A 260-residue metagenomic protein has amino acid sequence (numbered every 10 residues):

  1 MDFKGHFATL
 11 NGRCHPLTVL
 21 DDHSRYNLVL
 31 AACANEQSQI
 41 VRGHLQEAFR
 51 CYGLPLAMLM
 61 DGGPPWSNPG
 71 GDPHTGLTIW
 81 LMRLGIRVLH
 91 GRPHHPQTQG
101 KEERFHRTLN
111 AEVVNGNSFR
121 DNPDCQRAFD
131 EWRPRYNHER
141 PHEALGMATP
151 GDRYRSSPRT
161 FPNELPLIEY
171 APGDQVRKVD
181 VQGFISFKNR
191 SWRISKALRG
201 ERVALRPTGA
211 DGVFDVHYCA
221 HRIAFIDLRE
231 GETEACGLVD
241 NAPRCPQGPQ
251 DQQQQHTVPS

Functional and structural regions predicted by a protein language model:
F3-F7, S191-I194: Short, P/G- and charge-enriched loop/turn segments at secondary-structure junctions
K4-P16, D22-D130, P134-R135, F225-E232 (+2 more regions): RNase H-like DDE/DDD metal-dependent nuclease/strand-transfer catalytic core used by mobile genetic elements
N137-S260: C-terminal, beta-rich DNA-binding module of retroviral/retroelements integrases
